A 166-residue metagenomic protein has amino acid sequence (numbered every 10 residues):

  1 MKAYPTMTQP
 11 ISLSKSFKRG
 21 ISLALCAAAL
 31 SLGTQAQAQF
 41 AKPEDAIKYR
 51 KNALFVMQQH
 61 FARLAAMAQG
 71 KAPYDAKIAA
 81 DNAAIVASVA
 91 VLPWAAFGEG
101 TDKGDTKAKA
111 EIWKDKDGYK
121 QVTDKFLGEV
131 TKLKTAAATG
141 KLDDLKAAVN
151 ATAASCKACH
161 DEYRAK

Functional and structural regions predicted by a protein language model:
Y4-A24: Bacterial N-terminal signal peptides that target proteins for export
A24-C26, A36: Cleavable N-terminal signal peptides
L32-A38: Sec/Tat signal peptide C-region and signal peptidase I cleavage site
F40, E44-A76, N82-K166: Sequence context surrounding c-type heme c attachment/ligation sites in exported
